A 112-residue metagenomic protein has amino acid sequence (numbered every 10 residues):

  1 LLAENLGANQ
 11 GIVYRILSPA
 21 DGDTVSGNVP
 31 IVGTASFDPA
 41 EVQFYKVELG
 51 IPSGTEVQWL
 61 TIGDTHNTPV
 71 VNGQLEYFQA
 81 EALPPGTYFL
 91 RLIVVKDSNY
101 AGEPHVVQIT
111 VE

Functional and structural regions predicted by a protein language model:
L6-E112: Long, low-complexity serine/threonine/glycine- and acidic-rich segments characteristic of extracellular
